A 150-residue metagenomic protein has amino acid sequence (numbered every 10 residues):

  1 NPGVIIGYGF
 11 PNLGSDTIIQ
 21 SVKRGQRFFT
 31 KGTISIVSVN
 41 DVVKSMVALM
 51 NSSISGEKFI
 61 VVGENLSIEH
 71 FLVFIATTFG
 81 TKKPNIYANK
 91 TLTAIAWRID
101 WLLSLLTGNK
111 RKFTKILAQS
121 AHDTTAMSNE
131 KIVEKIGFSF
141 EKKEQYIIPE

Functional and structural regions predicted by a protein language model:
N1-V4, I60: Structural signature of the Rossmann-like NAD(P)-dependent dehydrogenase/reductase core
G3-S35: NAD(P)-dependent short-chain dehydrogenase/reductase
L13-G14, T30-M50, E57: Substrate-positioning beta->alpha
G25, N51-S53, K135: Generic structural signal for alpha-helix termini and adjacent loop/cap motifs
S45-K112, N129, F140-K143, E150: Mid/C-terminal beta-alpha module of Rossmann-like enzyme folds, strongest in SDR-family dehydrogenases/epimerases
I68, I116-N129: Active-site loop of classical SDR/Rossmann-like NAD(P)-dependent oxidoreductases, centered on the catalytic Tyr-X3-Lys
